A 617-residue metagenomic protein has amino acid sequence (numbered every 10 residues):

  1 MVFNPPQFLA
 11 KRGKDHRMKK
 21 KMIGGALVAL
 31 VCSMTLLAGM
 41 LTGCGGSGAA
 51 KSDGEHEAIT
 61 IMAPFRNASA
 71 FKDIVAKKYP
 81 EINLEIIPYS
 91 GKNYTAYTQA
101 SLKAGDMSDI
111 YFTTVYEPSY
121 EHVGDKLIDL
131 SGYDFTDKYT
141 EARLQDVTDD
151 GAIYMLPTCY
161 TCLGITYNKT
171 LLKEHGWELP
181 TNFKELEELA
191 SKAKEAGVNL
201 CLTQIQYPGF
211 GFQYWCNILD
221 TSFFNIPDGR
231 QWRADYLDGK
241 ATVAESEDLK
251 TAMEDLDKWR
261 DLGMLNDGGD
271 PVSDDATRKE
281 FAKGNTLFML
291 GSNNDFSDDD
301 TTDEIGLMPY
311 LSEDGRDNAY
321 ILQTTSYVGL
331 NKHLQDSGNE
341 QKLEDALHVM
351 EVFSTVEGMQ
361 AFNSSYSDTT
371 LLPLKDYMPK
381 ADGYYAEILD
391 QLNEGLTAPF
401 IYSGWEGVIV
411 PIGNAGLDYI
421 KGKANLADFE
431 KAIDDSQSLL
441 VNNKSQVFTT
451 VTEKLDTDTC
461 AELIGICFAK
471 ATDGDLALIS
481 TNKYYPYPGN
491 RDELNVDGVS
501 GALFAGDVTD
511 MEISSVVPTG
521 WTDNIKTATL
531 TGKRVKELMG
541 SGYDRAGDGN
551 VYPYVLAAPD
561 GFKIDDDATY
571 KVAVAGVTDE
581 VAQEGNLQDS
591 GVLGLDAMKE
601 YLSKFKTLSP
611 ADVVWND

Functional and structural regions predicted by a protein language model:
A38-S119, F135, L179, R316 (+2 more regions): Conserved N-terminal structural module of periplasmic/extracytoplasmic solute-binding proteins
N67, L322, D368-T370, A386-Q437: C-terminal capping/gating helix-and-loop segments adjacent to ligand/active sites or protein-protein/ligand interfaces
E85, D300-S365: Extracytoplasmic/periplasmic substrate-recognition and gating elements
S101, D109, T136-L171, N199-L200 (+2 more regions): A structural signal for short loop-to-beta-strand junctions that line the ligand-binding cleft of periplasmic/secreted
T114-G164, E178, E187, Y214-C216 (+2 more regions): Hinge/lid segment of periplasmic solute-binding proteins
Y154, E187-D238: Extracytoplasmic/periplasmic solute-binding protein
D235-D270: Glycine-centered hinge/linker elements that transmit conformational signals in sensory and ligand-binding systems
A427, N442-D617: Catalytic centers of hydrolytic enzymes
